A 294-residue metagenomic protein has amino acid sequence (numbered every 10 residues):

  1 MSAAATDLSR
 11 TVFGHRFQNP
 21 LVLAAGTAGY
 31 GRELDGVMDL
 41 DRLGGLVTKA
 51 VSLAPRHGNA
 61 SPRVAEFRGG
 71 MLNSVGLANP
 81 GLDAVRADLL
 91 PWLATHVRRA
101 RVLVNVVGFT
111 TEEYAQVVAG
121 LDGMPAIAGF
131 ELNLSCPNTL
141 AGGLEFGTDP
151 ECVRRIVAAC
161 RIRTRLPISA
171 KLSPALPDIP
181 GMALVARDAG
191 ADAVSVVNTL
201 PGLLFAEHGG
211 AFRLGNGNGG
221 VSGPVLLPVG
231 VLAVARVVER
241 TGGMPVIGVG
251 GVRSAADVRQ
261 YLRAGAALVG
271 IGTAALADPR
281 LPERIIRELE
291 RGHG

Functional and structural regions predicted by a protein language model:
M1-V102, V107-F109, I285, G292: N-terminal capping/small domains of soluble enzymes
R16-V22, V97-V104, I162-P174, E239-V249: Short beta-strand/loop segments at the ligand-binding rim of alpha/beta enzyme cores
L23, L46, V85, V104 (+6 more regions): Conserved, mostly hydrophobic/aromatic
A28, N105-G108, L172-D178, L227 (+1 more regions): Glycine-rich beta-to-alpha transition loops that act as phosphate-gripper elements at the mouths of alpha/beta enzyme
R32-M38, E112-M124, L176-A189, V237-G243 (+1 more regions): Catalytic cores of alpha/beta
T48-L53, L134-C136, A193-L203, G251-V252 (+1 more regions): Glycine-rich phosphate-binding active-site loops on the catalytic face of alpha/beta enzymes
G58-R68, F205-G219, L262, L268 (+1 more regions): C-terminal helical cap(s) of enzyme catalytic domains, especially alpha/beta-barrels
C136-E151, M182-M244, L281-R284: Glycine/Thr-rich beta-alpha phosphate-binding loop at enzyme active sites
